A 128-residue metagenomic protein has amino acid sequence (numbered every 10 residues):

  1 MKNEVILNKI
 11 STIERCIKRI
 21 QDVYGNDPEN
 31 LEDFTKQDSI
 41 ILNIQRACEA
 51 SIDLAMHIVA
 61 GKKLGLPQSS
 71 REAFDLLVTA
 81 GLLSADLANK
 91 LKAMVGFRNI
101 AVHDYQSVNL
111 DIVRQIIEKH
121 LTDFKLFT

Functional and structural regions predicted by a protein language model:
M1-T128: Solvent-exposed interaction patches of small proteins and small membrane subunits
